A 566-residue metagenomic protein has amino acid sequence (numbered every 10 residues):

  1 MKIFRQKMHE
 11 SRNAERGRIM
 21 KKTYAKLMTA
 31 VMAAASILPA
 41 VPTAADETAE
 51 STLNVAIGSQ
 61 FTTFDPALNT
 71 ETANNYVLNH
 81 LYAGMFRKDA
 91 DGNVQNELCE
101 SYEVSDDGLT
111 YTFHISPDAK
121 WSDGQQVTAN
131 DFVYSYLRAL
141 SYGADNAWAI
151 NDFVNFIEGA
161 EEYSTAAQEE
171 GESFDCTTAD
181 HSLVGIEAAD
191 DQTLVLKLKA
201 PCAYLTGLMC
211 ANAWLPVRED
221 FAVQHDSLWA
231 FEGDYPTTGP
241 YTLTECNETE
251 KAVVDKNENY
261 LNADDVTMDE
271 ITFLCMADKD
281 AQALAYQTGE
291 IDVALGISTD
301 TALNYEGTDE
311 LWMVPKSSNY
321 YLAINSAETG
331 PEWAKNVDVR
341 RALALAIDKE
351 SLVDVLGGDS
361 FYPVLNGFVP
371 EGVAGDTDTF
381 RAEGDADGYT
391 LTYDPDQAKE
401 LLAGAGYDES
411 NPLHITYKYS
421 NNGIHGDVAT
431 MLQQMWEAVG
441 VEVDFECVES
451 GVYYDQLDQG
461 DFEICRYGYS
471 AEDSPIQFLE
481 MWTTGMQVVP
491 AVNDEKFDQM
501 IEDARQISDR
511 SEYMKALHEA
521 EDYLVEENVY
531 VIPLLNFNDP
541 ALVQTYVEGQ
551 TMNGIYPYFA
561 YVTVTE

Functional and structural regions predicted by a protein language model:
A56-D106, P236: N-terminal lobe/hinge region of extracytoplasmic solute-binding protein
A90, A166-S173, H181-L183, D191-Q192 (+4 more regions): Gly/Pro-rich hinge or "lid" segments in bacterial periplasmic/extracellular proteins
S182, V353, D444-Y453, Q477-T545 (+1 more regions): Extracytoplasmic/peripheral linker and loop segments enriched in polar/acidic and small residues with frequent Thr/Pro
D226, N259-N304, E442: Ligand-site clamp/hinge motif
E248, K399, A403-A471, D539: Ligand/substrate-recognition segments at binding pockets and active sites
W333-G375, V428, E521-P533: Periplasmic-binding protein-like
P363-G404, N422-H425: Structural transition elements
A541-E566: Long beta-strand-rich cores associated with HINT superfamily self-processing modules
